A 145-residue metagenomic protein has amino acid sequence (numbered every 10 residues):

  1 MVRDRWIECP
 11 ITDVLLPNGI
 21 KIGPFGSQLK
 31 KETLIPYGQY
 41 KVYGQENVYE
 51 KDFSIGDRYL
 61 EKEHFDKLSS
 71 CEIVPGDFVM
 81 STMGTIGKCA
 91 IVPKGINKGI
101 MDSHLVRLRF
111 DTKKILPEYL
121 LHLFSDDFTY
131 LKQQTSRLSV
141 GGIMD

Functional and structural regions predicted by a protein language model:
M1-F25: Non-catalytic DNA-recognition/assembly elements of restriction-modification systems
D4, K41, F53, K98-G99: Residues that recognize and position ribonucleotide moieties
R5, G26-S27, S54-G56, I91-V92: Short, glycine/acidic-enriched capping/hinge loops at junctions between secondary-structure elements
R5, P36-Y37, K114: Short, solvent-exposed loop/helix junctions and linker helices that flank or host conserved functional motifs
P10-N18, Y49-I55, K94-K98, V106-D145: Basic, amphipathic alpha-helical recognition segments used for DNA target recognition
T12-N18, Q28-F65, R107: DNA target-recognition patches
G44-Q45, E63-S125: A short beta-sheet element
L60, C89, I143: Short clusters of hydrophobic/aromatic residues that line enzyme substrate/ligand-binding pockets
